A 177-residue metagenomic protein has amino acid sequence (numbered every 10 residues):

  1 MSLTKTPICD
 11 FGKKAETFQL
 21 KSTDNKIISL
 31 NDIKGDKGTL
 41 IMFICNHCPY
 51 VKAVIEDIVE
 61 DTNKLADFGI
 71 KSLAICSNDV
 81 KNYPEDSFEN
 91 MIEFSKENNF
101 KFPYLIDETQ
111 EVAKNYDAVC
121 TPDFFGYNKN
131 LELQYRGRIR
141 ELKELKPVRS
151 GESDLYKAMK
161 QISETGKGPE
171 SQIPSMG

Functional and structural regions predicted by a protein language model:
M1-S163, P169-S171: Chalcogenol-based redox active-site neighborhoods
S171-G177: Periplasmic c-type cytochrome electron-transfer domains
